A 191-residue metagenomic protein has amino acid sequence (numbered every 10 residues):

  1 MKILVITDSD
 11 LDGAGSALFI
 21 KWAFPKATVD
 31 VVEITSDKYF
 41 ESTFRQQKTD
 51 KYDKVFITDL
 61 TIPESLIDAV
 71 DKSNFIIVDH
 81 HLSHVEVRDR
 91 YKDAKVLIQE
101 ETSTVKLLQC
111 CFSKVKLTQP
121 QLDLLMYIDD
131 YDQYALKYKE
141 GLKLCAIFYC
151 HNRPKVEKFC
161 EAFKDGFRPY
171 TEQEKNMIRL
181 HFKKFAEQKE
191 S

Functional and structural regions predicted by a protein language model:
M1-E161, M177-L180, K184-S191: Replace "Mg2+/Mn2+-dependent" with "divalent metal-dependent
F163-P169: Internal active-site segments that recognize and position negatively charged phosphoryl groups and nucleotide moieties
T171-E174: Compact alpha-helical subdomains of small soluble proteins
